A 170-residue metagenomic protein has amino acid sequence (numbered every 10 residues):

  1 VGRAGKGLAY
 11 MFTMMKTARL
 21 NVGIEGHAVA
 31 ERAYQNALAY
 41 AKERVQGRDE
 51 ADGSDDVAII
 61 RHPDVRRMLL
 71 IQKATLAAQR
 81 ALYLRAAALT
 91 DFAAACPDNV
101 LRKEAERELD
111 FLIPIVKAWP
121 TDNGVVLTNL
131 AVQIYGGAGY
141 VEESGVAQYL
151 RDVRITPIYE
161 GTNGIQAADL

Functional and structural regions predicted by a protein language model:
V1-L170: Internal glycine-rich alpha/beta core junctions
